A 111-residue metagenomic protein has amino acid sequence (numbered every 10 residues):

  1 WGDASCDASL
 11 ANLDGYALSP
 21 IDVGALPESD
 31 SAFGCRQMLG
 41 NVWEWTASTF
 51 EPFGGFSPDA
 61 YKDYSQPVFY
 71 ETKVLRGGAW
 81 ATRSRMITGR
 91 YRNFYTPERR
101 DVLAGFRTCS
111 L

Functional and structural regions predicted by a protein language model:
W1-Y91: Functional-site microenvironments in short loops/helix caps that host divalent-cation chemistry
G15, R100-V102: A short catalytic or substrate-binding loop motif that flags glycine-/basic-rich loops and adjacent residues that bind
F69, E98-R100: A generic structural micro-feature
R92-P97: Short, P/G- and charge-enriched loop/turn segments at secondary-structure junctions
V102-L111: Short, structured beta-strand segments at or near domain termini in extracellular proteins/domains
